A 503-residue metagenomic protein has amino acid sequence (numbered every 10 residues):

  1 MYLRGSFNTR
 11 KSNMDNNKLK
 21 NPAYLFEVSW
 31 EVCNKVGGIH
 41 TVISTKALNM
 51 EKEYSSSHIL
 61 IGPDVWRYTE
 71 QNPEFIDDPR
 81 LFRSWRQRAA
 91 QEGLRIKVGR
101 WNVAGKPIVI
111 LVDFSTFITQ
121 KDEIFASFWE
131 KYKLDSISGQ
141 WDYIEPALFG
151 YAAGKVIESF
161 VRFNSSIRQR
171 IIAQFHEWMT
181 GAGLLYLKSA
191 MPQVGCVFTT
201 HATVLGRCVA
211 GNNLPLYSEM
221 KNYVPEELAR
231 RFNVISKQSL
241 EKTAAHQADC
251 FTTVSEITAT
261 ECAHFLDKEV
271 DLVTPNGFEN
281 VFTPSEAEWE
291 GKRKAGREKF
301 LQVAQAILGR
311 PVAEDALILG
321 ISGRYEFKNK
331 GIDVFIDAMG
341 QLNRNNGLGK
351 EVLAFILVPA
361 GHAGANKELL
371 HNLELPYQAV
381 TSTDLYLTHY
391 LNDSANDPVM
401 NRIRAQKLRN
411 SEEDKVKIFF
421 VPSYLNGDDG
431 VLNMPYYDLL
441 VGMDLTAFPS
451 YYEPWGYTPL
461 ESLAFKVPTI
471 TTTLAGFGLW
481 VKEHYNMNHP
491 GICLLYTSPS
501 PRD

Functional and structural regions predicted by a protein language model:
N21, L60-R168, V281, A287 (+1 more regions): A conserved catalytic-core segment of Leloir-type glycosyltransferases
A147-E219, E256: Conserved nucleotide-sugar donor-interacting segment of glycosyltransferase catalytic cores, predominantly GT-B
R207-G309, E368, N372, Y390 (+1 more regions): A short, active-site helix/loop in glycosyltransferases that binds the activated sugar's phosphate group
D249, Y437-P454: Acidic donor-binding loop of glycosyltransferase active sites
V312-K330, I336-M339, A354-I356: Conserved donor-binding/catalytic core segment of Leloir-type glycosyltransferases
G456-P459: Short glycine/serine-rich donor-binding loops of glycosyltransferases
P468-T472, G478: Short hydrophobic beta-strand element within catalytic cores of glycosyltransferases and related nucleotide-activated
Y496-D503: Conserved small/polar residues in nucleotide/adenosyl-binding loops
